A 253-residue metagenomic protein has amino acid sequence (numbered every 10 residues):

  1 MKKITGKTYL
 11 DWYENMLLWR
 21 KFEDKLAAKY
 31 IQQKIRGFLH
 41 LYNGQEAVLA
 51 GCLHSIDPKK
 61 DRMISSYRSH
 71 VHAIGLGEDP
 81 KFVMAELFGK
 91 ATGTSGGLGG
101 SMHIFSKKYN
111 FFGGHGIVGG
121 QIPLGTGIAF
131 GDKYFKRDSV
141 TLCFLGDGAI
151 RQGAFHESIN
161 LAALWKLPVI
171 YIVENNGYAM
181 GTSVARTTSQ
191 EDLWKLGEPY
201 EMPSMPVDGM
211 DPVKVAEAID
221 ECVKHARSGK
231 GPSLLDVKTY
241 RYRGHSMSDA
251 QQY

Functional and structural regions predicted by a protein language model:
M1-L49, H54, M247-Q252: Conserved acidic/glycine
D11, K21, E157, K214-E217: Generic recognition of stable, solvent-exposed alpha-helical segments in well-folded globular domains
D24-A27, K34-W165, S183-S189, W194 (+1 more regions): Cofactor-binding active-site loop characterized by glycine-rich and histidine/acidic residues
H40, I64, I170-I172, P206 (+3 more regions): Structured core elements
V71, G177-M180, R241-R243: Short gly/pro/ser/thr-enriched loop/turn and capping motifs at secondary-structure boundaries
L164-L167, E174-G231: Ligand/cofactor pocket segment of small-molecule handling proteins
H225-Y253: Glycine/aspartate-rich loop-and-adjacent alpha/beta segment that forms the canonical ThDP
